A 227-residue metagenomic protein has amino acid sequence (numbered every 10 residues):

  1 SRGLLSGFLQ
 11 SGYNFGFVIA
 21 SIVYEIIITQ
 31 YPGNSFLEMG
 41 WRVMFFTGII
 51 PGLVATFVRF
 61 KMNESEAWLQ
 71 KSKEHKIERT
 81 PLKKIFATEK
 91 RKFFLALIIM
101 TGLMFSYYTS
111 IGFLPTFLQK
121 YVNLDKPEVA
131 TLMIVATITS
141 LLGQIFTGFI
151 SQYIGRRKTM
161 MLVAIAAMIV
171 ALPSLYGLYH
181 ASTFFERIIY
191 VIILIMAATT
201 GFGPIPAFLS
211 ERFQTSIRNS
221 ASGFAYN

Functional and structural regions predicted by a protein language model:
G3-I28, P51, Y226-N227: Glycine-rich segments within core transmembrane alpha-helices of 12-TM secondary carriers
A20-S21, E89-L141: Extracytoplasmic gate region of multi-pass secondary transporters
R42, F184-T200: Hydrophobic core of transmembrane alpha-helices in multi-pass small-molecule transporters, especially MFS/SLC-type
F60-P81: Flexible cytoplasmic inter-helical loops of multi-pass small-molecule transporters
G143-R156: Helix-to-loop junctions at the C-terminal end of transmembrane segments in multipass secondary transporters
Y153-I165: Cytoplasmic membrane-interface "Motif A"-like loop-to-helix N-cap segments of 12-TM Major Facilitator Superfamily
I165-S182: C-terminal ends and interior cores of transmembrane alpha-helices in multi-pass membrane transporters/permeases
T215-N227: A late C-terminal transmembrane helix in Major Facilitator Superfamily
